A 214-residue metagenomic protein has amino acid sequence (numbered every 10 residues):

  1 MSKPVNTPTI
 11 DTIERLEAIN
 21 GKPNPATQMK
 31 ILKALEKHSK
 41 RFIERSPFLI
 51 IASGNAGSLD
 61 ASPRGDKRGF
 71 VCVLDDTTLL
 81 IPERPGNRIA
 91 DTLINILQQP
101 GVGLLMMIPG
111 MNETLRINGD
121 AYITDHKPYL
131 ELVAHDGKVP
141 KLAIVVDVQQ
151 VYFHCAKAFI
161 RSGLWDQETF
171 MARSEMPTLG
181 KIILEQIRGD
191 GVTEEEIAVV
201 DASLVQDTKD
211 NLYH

Functional and structural regions predicted by a protein language model:
M1-H214: Binding-site signature for planar aromatic cofactors or substrates
